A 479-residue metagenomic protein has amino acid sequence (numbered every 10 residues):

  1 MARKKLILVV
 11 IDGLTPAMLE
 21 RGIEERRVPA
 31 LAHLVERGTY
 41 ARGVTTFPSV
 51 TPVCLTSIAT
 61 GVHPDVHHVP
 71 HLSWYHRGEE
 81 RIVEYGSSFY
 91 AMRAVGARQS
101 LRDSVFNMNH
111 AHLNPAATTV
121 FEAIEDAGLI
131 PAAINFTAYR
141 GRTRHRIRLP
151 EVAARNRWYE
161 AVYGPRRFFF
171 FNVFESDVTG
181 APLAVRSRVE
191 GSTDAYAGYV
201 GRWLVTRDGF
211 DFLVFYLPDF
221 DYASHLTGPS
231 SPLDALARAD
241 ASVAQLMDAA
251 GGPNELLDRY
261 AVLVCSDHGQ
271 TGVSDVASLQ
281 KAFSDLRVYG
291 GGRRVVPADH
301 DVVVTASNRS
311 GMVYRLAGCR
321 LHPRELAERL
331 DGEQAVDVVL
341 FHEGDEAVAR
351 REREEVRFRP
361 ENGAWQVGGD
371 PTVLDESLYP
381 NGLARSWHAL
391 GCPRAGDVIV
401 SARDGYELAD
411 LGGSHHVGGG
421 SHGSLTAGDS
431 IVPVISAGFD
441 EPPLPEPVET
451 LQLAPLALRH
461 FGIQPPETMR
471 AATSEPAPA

Functional and structural regions predicted by a protein language model:
R3-E20, H33-L34, I58, I124 (+9 more regions): Beta-strand elements within well-structured catalytic alpha/beta cores of enzymes that handle phosphate/sulfate esters
E20-S73, A132: Short, structured active-site-proximal loop/turn typified by the sulfatase FGly-forming signature C/S-X-P-X-R
R26, V44, S49-V50, L72-N109 (+2 more regions): Secreted, luminal/periplasmic, and some membrane-associated catalytic domains that remodel anionic oxygen-ester
A32-H33, E122, S310-V338, E446-T473 (+1 more regions): Non-catalytic, well-ordered alpha-helical segments in soluble enzyme domains
V62-L226, V348-R351, R357-E376, A395 (+2 more regions): His/Asp/Glu-rich, glycine-adjacent segments that coordinate divalent cations and/or stabilize oxyanion chemistry on
L286-R320, G419-H460, P478: Substrate-binding rim/cap in mid-to-C-terminal beta-strand-loop elements of soluble/periplasmic
E352-R353, P360-E361, S377-R385, P393 (+2 more regions): Terminal low-complexity/disordered tails
D410-S421: Short, surface-exposed loop/helix-turn segments at secondary-structure junctions that function as lids/hinges flanking
